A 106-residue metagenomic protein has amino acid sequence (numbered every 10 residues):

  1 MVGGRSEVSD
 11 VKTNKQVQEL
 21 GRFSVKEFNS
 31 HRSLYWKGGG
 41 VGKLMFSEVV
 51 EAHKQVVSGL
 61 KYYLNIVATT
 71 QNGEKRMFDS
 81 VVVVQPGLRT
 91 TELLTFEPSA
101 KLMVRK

Functional and structural regions predicted by a protein language model:
M1-K106: N- and C-terminal low-complexity/disordered segments
